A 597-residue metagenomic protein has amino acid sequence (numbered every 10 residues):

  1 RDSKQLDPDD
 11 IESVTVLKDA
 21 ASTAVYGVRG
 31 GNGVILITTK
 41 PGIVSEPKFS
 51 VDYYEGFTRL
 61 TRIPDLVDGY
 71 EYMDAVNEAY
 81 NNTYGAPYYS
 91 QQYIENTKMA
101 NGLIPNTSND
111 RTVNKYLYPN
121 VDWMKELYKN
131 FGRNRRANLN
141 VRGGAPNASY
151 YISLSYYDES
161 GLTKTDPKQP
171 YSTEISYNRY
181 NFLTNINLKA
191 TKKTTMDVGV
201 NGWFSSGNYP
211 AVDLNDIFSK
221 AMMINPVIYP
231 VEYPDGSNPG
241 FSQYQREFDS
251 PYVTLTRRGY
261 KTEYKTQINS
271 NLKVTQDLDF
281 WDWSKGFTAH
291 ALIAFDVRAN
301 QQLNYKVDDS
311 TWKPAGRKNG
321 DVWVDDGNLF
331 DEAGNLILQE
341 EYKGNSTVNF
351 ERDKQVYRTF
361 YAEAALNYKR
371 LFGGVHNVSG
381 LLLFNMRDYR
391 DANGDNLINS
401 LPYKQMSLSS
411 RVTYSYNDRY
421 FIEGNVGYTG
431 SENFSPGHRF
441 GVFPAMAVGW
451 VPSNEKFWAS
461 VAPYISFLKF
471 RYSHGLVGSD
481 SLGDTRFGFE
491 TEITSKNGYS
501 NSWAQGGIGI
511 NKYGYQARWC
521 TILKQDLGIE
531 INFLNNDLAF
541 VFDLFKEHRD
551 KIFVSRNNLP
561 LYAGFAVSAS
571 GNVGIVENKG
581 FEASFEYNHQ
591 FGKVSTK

Functional and structural regions predicted by a protein language model:
R1-K4, P8-D9, T15, A21-Q267 (+3 more regions): Membrane-proximal, glycine/serine-rich, low-complexity loop/turn segments characteristic of large bacterial
P8-I11, D19, G31, N417 (+2 more regions): ATP/adenylate-binding site constellation spanning eukaryotic-like Ser/Thr protein kinases, ABC-transporter
E12-S13, G424: Loop/turn elements at helix/coil->beta-strand transitions in domains of secreted/extracellular proteins
K18-D19, K546: Residues that line or immediately flank small-molecule/substrate-binding pockets and catalytic motifs
N185-K193, G199-F204, Y209-D213, S219 (+2 more regions): Extracellular/periplasmic, surface-exposed regions of secreted and cell-surface proteins
T311: Active-site-proximal polar cores
